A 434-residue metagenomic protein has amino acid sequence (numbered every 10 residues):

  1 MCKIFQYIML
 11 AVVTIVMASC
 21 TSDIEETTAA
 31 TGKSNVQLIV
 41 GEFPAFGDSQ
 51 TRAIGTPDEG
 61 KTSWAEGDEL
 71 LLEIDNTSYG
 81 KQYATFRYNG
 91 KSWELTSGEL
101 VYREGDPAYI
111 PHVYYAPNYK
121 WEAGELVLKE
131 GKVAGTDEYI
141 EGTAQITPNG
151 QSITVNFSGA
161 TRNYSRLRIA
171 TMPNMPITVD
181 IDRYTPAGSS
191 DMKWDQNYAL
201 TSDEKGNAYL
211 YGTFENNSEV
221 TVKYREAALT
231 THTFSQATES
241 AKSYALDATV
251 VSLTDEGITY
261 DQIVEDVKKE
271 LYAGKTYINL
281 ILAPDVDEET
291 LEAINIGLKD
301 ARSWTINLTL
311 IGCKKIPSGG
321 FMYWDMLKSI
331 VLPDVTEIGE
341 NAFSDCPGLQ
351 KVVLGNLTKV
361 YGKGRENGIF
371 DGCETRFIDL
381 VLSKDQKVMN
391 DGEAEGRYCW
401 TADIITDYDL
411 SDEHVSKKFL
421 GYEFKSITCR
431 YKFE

Functional and structural regions predicted by a protein language model:
C2, Q6, S19-G257, D261-E270 (+4 more regions): Sec-type signal peptide cleavage vicinity
Y7-V16: Bacterial N-terminal signal peptides
T249-D255, D379-E434: Extracellular/surface-exposed low-complexity segments
A273-E340: LRR N-terminal entry segment and analogous cap-like coil->beta motifs
I278-L280, Q350, R376-L382: Extracellular beta-strand repeat scaffolds in secreted/surface proteins
A283, T309-I311, Y323, P333 (+4 more regions): Feature marks extracellular polysaccharide-active and adherence modules
A293-D300, I316-L327, I338-G348, V360-T375 (+3 more regions): Core hydrophobic positions of leucine-rich repeats
